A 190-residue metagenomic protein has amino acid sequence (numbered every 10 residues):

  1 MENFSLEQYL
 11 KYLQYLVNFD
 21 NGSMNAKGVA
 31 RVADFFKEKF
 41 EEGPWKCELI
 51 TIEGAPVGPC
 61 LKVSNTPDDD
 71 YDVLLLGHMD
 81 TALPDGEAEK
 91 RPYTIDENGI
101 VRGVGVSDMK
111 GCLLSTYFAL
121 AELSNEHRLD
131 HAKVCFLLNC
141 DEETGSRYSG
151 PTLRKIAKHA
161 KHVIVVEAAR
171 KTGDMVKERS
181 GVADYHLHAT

Functional and structural regions predicted by a protein language model:
M1-F4, E38, L83, A168 (+2 more regions): Metal-dependent amide/peptide-bond hydrolase catalytic core, centered on the "pita-bread" metallohydrolase fold
E2-V104, N125: Acidic/His- and Gly-rich active-site-bordering loop/insert found across diverse amide/peptide-bond hydrolases
D20, L75-H78, T116, F136 (+1 more regions): Buried hydrophobic positions in well-ordered alpha/beta secondary-structure cores of metabolic enzymes
W45, V101-V104, E122, V163-E167 (+1 more regions): Short, surface-exposed, polar/charged, turn-prone segments marking secondary-structure boundaries
I50, G77-M79, V106, N139-D141 (+2 more regions): Fold-independent oxyanion-binding glycine-rich loops and adjacent beta-strand/coil segments at enzyme active sites
L61-V63, I164, L187: Well-ordered beta-strand positions enriched in small/hydrophobic/aromatic, beta-favoring residues
K90-R91, V182-H186: Small-molecule pocket liners
M109-D184: Acidic/histidine-rich catalytic neighborhood of metal-dependent amide-processing enzymes
